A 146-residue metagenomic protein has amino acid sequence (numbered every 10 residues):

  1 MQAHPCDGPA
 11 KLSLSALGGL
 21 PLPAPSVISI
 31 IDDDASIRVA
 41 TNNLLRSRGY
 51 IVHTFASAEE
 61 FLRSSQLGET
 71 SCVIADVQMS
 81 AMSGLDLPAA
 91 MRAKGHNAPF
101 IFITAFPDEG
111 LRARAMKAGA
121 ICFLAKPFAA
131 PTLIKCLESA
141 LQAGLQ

Functional and structural regions predicted by a protein language model:
A35-H53, A140: Two-component/phosphorelay signaling modules centered on CheY-like receiver
R38, S80, D108: The feature encodes the CheY-like receiver
A56-S57, S83-L87: Acidic catalytic/metal-coordinating carboxylates
G68-I74: Active-site beta3 strand of CheY-like receiver
D76, T104: Active-site residues of response regulator receiver
K94, A105-E109: Short, conserved "switch-loop" micro-motifs in signal-transduction and mechanochemical regulators
G110, F128-E138: C-terminal output helix
